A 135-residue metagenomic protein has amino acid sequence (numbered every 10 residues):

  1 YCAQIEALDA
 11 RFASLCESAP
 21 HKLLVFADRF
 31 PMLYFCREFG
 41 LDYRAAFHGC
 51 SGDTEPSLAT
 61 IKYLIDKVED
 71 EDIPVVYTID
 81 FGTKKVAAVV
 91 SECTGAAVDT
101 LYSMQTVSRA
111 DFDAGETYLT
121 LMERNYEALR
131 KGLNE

Functional and structural regions predicted by a protein language model:
Y1-E135: Extracytoplasmic metal-acquisition and chelation regions
